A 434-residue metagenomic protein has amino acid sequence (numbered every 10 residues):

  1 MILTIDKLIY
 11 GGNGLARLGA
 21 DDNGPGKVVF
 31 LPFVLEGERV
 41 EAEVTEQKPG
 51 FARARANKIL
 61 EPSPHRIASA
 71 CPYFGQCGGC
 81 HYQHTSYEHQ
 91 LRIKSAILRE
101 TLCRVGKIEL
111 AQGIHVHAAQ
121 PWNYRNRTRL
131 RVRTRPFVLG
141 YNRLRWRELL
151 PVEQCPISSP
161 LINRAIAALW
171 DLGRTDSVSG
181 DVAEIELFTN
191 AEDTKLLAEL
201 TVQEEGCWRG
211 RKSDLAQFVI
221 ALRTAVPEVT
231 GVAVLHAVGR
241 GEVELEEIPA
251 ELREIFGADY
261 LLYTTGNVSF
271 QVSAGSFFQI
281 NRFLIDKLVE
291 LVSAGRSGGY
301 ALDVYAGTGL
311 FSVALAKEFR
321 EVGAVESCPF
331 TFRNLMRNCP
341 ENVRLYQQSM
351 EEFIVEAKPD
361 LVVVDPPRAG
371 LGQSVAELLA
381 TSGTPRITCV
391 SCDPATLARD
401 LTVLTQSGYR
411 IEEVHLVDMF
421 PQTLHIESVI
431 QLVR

Functional and structural regions predicted by a protein language model:
M1-Y73: Terminal RNA-binding accessory module
Y10, C207-R434: Rossmann-like S-adenosyl-L-methionine
G14-A20, G140-L144, E199, L335: Short, acidic/hydrophobic/Gly-rich beta-strand patch recurrent on exposed beta strands that often constitutes part
G37, S158, N281: Short, conserved phosphate/pyrophosphate- and ester-handling motifs at nucleotide-, phospho-/glycolipid
E41-E43, R129, L302: Hydrophobic beta-strand signal
E43-Q47, R131-R133, F188-N190, V433: Short beta-strand micro-motifs enriched in acidic
N57-S69, G75-V182, E192-D193: Extended interfacial segments that mediate partner engagement and assembly in macromolecular machines
L187-N190, T194-G206: Carbohydrate-binding surface patches
